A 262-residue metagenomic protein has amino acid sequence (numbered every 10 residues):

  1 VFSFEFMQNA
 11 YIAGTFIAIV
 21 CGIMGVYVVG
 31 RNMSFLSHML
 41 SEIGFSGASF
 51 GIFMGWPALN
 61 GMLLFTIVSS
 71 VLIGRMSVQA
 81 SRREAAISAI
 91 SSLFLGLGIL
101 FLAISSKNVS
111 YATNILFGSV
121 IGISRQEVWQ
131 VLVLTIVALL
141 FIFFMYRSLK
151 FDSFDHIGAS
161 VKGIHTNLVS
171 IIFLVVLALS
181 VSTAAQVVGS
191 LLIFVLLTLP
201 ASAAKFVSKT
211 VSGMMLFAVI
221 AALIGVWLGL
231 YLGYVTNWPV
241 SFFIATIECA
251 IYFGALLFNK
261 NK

Functional and structural regions predicted by a protein language model:
V1-I19: Membrane-interfacial amphipathic/re-entrant helices at transmembrane-helix boundaries
E5-N9, A80, I87-M145: Transmembrane helix-bundle core of multi-pass membrane transporters and related energy-transducing complexes
A10-A13, A58-T66, E84-S88, L132 (+1 more regions): Loop-to-transmembrane alpha-helix initiation sites
V26-N108, A204-L216, G233-V235, N261: Short loop segments and helix-boundary regions at transmembrane helix junctions of multi-pass inner-membrane proteins
I43-F53, I90-L102, G122, T166-V176 (+2 more regions): Small-residue-rich segments of transmembrane alpha-helices in multi-pass membrane proteins, especially helix faces
L140-F173: Membrane-helix/interface signature in polytopic inner-membrane proteins
R147-S148, L257-K262: Membrane-interface capping segments at transmembrane-helix boundaries
I193-F242: Transmembrane alpha-helical segments in multi-pass inner-membrane proteins
